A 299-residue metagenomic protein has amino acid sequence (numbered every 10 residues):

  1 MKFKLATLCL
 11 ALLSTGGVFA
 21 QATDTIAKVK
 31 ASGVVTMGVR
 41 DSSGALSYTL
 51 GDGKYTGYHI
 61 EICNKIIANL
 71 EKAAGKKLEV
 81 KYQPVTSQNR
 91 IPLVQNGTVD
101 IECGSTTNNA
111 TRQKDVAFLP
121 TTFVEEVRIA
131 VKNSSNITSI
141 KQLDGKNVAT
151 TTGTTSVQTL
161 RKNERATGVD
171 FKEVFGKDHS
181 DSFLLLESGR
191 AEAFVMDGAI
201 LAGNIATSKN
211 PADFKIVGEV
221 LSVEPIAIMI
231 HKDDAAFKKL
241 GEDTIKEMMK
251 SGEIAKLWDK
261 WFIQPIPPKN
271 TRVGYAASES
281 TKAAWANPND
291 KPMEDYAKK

Functional and structural regions predicted by a protein language model:
A22-E102: Extracytoplasmic small-molecule ligand-binding "clamshell" domains of the periplasmic binding protein/Venus flytrap
K30, T155-V174, A212-F214, K246-K299: Ligand-binding clefts/hinges and TM-proximal coupling segments of bilobed small-molecule sensing domains
T36-A45, Y55-K72, T107, E125-F183 (+1 more regions): Bilobed "Venus flytrap"/periplasmic-binding protein-like clamshell domains and structurally analogous long
D41, F123-S134, A206-I245, Q264-P288: Periplasmic-binding protein-like
E61-N69, K141-Q142, K146-N147, T152-T154 (+1 more regions): Extended ligand-binding regions for polar small-molecule ligands
A74-T86, V169-D178, G218: Short beta-strand-to-loop elements that line the ligand-binding cleft of bilobed periplasmic-binding protein-like
G75-Q142, K282-E294: Acidic, polar ligand-binding/catalytic clefts
N89, G104-K114, T159-A166, L184-S188 (+1 more regions): A ligand-binding cleft/hinge motif common to bilobed small-molecule-binding domains
